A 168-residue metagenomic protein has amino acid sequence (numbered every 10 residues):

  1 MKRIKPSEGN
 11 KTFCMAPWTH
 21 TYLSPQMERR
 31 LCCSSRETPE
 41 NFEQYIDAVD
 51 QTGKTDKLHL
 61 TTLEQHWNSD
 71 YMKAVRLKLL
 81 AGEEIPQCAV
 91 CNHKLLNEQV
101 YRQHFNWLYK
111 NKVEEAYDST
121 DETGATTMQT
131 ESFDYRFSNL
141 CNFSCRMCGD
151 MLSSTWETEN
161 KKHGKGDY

Functional and structural regions predicted by a protein language model:
K2-D121, Q129-D134, L152-T155: Accessory C-terminal segments flanking Radical SAM cores
L31-P39, Y135-Y168: Canonical Radical SAM [4Fe-4S] cluster-binding loop centered on the CxxxCxxC motif and its immediate flanking residues
T126-T127, N139: Short, flexible hinge/linker loops that cap or flank conserved catalytic cores
